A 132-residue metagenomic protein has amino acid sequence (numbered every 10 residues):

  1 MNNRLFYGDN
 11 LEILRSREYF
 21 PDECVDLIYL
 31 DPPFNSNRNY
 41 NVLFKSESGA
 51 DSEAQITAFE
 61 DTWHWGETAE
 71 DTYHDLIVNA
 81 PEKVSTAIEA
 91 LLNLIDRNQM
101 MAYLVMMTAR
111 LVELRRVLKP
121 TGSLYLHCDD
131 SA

Functional and structural regions predicted by a protein language model:
M1-A132: S-adenosyl-L-methionine-dependent nucleic acid methyltransferase catalytic domains
